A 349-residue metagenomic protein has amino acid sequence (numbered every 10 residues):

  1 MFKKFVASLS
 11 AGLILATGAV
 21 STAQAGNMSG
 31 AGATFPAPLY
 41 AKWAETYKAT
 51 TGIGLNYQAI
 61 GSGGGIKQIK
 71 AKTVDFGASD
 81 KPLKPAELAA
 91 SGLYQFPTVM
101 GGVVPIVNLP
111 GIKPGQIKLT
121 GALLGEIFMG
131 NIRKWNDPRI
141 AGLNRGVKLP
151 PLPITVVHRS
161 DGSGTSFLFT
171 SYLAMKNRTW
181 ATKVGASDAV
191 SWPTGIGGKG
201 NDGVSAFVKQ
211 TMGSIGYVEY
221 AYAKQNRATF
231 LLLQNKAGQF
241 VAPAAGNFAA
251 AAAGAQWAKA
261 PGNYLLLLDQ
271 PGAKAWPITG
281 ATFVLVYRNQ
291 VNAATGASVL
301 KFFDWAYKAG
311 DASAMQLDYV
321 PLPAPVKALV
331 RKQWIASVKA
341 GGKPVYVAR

Functional and structural regions predicted by a protein language model:
M1-L9: Bacterial N-terminal signal peptides that target proteins for export
L9, I14-Q24: C-terminal segment of classical bacterial N-terminal signal peptides
Q24-R349: Flexible loop/hinge segments at secondary-structure junctions
